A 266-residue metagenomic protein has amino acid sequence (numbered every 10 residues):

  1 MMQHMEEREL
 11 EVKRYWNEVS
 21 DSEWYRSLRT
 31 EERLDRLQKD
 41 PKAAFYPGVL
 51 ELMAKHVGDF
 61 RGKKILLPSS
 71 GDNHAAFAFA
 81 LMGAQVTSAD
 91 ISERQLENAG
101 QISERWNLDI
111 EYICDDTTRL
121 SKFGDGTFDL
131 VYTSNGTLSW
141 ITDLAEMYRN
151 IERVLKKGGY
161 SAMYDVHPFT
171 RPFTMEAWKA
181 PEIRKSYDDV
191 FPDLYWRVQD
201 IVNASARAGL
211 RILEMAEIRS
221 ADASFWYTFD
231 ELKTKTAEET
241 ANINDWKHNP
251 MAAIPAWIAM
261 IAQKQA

Functional and structural regions predicted by a protein language model:
M2-R61, H74, A78: Conserved class I S-adenosyl-L-methionine
K64-R119: Class I SAM-dependent methyltransferase SAM/SAH-binding core
S121-L130: A short acidic, Gly/Pro-enriched loop at the edge of an enzyme's catalytic core that lines a small-molecule cofactor
D129-A145: A short SAM/SAH-binding and catalytic strip from SAM-dependent methyltransferases
A145-Y160: A short glycine-rich, Lys/Arg-flanked "PGG" loop and its adjoining helix->strand segment in the class I
Y160-D189: Conserved class I S-adenosyl-L-methionine
P192-M215: Short alpha-helix
A208-L210, E231-K233, H248-A266: Core SAM-dependent methyltransferase catalytic element
